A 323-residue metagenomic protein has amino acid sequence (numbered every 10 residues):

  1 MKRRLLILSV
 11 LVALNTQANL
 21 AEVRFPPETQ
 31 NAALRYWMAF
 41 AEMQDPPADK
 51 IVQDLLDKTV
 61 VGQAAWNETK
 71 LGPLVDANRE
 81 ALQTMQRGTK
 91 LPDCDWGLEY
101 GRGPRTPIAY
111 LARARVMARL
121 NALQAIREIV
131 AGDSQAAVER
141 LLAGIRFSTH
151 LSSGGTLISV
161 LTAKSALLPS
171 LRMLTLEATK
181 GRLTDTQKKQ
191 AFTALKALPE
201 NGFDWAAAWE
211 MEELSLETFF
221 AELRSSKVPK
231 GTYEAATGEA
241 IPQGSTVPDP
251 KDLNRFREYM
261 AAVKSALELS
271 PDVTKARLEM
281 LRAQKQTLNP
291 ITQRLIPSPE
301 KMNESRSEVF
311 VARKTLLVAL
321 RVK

Functional and structural regions predicted by a protein language model:
M1-K2, K275: Intrinsically disordered, low-complexity sequence elements enriched in Ser/Thr/Gly/Pro
K2-L8: Sec-dependent signal peptide recognition, specifically the positively charged N-region followed immediately by
L8-V10, N15-K323: Short acidic linear motifs
